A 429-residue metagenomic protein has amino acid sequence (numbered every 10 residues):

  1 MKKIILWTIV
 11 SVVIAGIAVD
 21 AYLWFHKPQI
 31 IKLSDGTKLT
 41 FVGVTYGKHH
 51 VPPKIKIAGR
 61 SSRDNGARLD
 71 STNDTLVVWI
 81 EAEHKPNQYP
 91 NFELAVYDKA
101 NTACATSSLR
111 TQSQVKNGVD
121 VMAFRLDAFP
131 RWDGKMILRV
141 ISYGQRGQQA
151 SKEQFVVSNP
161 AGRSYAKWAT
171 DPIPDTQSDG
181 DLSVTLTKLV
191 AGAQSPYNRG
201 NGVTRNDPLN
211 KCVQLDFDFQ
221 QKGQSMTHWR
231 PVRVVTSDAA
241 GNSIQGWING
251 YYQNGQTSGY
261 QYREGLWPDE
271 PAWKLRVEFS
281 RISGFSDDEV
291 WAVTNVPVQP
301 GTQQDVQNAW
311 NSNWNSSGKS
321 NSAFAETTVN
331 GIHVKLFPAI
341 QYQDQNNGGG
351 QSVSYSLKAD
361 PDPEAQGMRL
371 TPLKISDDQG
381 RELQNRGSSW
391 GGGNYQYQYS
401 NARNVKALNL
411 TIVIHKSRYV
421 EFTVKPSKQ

Functional and structural regions predicted by a protein language model:
M1-I14, D20: N-terminal Sec-pathway targeting helices
V13, V19-Q429: Alpha-helical, hydrophobic structural elements that either
